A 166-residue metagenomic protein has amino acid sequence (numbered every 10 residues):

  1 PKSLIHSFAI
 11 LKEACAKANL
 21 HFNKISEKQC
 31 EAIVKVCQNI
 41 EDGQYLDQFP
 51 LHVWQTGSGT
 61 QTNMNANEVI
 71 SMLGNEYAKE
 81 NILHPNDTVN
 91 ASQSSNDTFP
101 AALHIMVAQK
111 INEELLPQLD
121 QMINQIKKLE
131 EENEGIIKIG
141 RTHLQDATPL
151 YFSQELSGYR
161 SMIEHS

Functional and structural regions predicted by a protein language model:
P1-S166: Conserved, well-structured ligand/cofactor-binding cores
